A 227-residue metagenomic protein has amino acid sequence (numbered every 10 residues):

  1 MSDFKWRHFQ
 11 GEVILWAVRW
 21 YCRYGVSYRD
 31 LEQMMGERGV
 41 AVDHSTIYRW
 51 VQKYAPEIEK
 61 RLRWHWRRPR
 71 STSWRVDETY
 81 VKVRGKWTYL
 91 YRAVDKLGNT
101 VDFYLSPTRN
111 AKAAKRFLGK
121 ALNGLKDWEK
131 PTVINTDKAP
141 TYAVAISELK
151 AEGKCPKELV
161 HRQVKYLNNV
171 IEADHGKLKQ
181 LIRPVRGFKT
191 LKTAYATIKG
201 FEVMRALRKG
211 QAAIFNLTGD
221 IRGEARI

Functional and structural regions predicted by a protein language model:
M1-R23, G39-D43, Y48-R49, W66-W74 (+1 more regions): Basic, short loop/linker segments at the boundary and entry of helix-turn-helix/winged-helix-like folds
A17, L31, I47, V76-D77 (+10 more regions): Mobile genetic element proteins and their domesticated derivatives, centered on retroelements and DNA transposons
S27-V40: DNA-recognition alpha helix
R49-P69, K150-G153: Short, basic alpha-helical nucleic acid-contact segments in DNA-binding proteins and DNA transaction factors
K53, F103-D127: Active-site beta-loop-alpha junctions of metal-dependent nucleic acid enzymes, especially the RNase H-like/DDE
R84-T100, N110, L118-L122: Short conserved beta-strand segments at catalytic cores or DNA/RNA-binding microdomains of nucleic-acid binding
K130-V144, V164-L167: Acidic/histidine-rich, metal-coordinating catalytic segments
P184, A196-M204, R208-I227: C-terminal domain-tail junction helix/linker
